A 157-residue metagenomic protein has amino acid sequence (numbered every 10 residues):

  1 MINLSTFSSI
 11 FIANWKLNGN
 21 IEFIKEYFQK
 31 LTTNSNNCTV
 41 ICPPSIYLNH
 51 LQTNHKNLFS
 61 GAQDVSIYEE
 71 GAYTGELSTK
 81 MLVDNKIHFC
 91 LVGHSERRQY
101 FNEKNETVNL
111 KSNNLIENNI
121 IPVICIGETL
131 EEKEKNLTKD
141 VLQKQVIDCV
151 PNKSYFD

Functional and structural regions predicted by a protein language model:
M1-D157: Active-site loop-to-helix "anion-binding N-cap" substructures in soluble metabolic enzymes
